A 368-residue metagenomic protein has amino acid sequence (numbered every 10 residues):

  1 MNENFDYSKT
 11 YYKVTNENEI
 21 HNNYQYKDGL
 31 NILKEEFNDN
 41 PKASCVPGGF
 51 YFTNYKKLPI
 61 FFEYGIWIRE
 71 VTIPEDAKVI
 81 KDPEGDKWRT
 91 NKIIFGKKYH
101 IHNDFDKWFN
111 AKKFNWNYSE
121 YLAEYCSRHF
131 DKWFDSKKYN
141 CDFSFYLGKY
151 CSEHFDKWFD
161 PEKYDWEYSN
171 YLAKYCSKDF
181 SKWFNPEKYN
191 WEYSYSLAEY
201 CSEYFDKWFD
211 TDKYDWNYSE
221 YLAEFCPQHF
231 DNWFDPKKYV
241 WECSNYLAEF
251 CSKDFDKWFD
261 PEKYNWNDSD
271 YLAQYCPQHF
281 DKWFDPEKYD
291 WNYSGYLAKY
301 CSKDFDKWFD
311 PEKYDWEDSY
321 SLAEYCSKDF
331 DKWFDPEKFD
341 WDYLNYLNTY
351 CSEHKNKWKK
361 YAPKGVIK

Functional and structural regions predicted by a protein language model:
M1-K9, P47-K368: Ankyrin repeat (ANK) tandem alpha-helical domains that serve as protein-protein interaction scaffolds, prominent
M1-P47, I66: ADP-ribose/NAD+-binding catalytic cleft of ART/PARP-like enzymes
